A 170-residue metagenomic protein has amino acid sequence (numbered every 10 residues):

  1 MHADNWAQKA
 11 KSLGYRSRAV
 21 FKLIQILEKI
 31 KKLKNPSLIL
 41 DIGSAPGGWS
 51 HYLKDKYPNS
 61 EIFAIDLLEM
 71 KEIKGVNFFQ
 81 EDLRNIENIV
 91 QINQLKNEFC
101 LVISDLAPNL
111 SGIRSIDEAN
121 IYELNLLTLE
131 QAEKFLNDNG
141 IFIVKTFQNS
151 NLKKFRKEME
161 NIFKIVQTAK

Functional and structural regions predicted by a protein language model:
M1-N35: Class I SAM-dependent methyltransferase Rossmann-like catalytic core, especially the SAM/SAH-binding loop
K34, Y57, L136-D138: Helix-to-beta-strand junctions that scaffold the AdoMet/dcAdoMet cofactor pocket in Class I SAM-dependent enzymes
N35-A45: Conserved class I S-adenosyl-L-methionine
P46-P58: Conserved SAM-binding loop of SAM-dependent methyltransferases across substrates and taxa, primarily the Class I
E61-D66: Conserved SAM-binding motif I beta-strand of class I
L68-N109: S-adenosyl-L-methionine
N97-N137, I143, S150: Mobile active-site "lid"/loop adjacent to the S-adenosyl-L-methionine
T146-K170: Class I S-adenosyl-L-methionine
